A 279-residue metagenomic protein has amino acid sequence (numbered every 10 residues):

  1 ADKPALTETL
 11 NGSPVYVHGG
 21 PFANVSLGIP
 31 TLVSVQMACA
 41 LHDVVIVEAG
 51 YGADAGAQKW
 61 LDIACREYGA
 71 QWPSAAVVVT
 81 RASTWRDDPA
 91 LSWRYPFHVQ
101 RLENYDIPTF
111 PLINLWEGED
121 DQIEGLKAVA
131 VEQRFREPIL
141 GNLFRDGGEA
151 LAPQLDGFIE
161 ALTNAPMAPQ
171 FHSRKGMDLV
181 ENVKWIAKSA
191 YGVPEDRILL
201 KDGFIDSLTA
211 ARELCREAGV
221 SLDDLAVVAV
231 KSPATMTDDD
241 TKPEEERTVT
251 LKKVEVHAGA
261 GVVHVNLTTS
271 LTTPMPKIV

Functional and structural regions predicted by a protein language model:
A1-V279: Flexible phosphate-sensing "switch/lid" loops adjacent to ATP/NTP-binding sites across phosphate-transfer
